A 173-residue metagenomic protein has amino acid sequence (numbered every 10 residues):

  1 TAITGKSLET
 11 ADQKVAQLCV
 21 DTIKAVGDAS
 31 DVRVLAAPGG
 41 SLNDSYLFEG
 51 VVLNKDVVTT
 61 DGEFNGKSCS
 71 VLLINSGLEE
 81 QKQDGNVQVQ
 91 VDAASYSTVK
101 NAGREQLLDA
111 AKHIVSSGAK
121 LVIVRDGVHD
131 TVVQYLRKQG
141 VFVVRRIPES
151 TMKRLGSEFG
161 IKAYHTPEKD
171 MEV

Functional and structural regions predicted by a protein language model:
T1-V173: Extended amphipathic alpha-helical scaffolds
